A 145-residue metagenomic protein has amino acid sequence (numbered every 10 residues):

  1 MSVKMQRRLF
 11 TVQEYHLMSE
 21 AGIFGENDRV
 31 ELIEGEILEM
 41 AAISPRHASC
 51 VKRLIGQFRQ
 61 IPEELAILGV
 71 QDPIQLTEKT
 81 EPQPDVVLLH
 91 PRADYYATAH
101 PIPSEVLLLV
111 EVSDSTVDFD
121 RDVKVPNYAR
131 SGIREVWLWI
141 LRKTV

Functional and structural regions predicted by a protein language model:
M1-V145: Gly/Pro/Ser/Thr-rich low-complexity, intrinsically disordered segments predominantly at protein N-termini
